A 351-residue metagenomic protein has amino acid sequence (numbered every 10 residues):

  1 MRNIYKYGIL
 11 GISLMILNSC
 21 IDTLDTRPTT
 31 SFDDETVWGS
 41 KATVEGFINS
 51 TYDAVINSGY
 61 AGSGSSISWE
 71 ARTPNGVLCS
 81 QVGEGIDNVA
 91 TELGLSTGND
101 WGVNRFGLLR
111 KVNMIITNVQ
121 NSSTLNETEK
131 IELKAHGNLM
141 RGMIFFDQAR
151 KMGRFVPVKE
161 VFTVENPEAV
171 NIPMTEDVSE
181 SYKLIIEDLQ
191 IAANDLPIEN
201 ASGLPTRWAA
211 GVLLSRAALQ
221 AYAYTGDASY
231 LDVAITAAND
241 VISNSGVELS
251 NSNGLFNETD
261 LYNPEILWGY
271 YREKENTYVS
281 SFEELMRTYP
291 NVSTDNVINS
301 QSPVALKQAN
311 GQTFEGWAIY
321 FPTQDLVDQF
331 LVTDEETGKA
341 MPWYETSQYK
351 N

Functional and structural regions predicted by a protein language model:
M1-T29: Bacterial Sec-dependent N-terminal signal peptides
I4-Y5, L17-S19, S123-N138, F146 (+2 more regions): Secondary-structure transition into beta-strands, especially the periplasmic turns and strand N-termini that construct
I21-V82, Y182, Q190-I191, L204-N351: An aromatic- and glycine-enriched ligand-binding surface/loop that stacks and positions planar moieties
T30-D33, T91-G94, E160-A169: Short linear capping/connector segments at secondary-structure termini
K41-G59, Q81-M152, I172-K183, L189-S202: Conserved, well-structured interaction surfaces
S63, I67, M152-V158: Outer-membrane beta-barrel and related beta-rich outer-membrane complex signature in Gram-negative bacteria
A149-R150, V156, N200, Q220-G226: Short coil/turn linking the two alpha-helices of tandem helical-hairpin repeats
R154-S179, Y224-D232: Short coil/linker segments at helix-helix boundaries
